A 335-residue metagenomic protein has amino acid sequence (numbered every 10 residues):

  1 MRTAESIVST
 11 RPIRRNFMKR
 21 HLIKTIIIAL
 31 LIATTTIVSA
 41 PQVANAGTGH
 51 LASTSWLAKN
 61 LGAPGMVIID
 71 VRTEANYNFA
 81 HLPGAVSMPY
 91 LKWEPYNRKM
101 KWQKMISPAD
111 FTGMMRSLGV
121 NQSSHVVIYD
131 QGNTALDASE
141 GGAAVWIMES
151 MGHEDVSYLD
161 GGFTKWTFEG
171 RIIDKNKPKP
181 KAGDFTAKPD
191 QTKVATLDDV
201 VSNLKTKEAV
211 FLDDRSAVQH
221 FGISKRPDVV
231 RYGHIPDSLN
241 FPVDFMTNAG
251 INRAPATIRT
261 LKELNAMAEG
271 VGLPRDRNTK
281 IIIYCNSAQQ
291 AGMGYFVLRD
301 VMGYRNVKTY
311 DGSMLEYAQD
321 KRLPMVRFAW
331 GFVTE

Functional and structural regions predicted by a protein language model:
R2-F17: Short, Lys/Arg-enriched N-terminal segments with co-localized hydrophobic residues within the first ~10-30 amino acids
I13-I27: Bacterial N-terminal signal peptides that target proteins for export
I26-V38: Bacterial N-terminal signal peptides
G47, K59, Y96, T164-P236 (+1 more regions): Active-site neighborhoods of enzymes that stabilize oxyanions during catalysis
G47-E74: N-terminal module-boundary/linker segments of secreted carbohydrate-active enzymes
N97-S124, F245-K280: Helix-loop module immediately N-terminal to the HCX5R catalytic loop in PTP-like cysteine phosphatase domains
P108-N203, S224, Q290, G294-V307 (+1 more regions): Thiolate-centered catalytic microenvironments shared by cysteine-dependent enzyme domains
D276-W330: C-terminal soluble interaction/assembly domains
